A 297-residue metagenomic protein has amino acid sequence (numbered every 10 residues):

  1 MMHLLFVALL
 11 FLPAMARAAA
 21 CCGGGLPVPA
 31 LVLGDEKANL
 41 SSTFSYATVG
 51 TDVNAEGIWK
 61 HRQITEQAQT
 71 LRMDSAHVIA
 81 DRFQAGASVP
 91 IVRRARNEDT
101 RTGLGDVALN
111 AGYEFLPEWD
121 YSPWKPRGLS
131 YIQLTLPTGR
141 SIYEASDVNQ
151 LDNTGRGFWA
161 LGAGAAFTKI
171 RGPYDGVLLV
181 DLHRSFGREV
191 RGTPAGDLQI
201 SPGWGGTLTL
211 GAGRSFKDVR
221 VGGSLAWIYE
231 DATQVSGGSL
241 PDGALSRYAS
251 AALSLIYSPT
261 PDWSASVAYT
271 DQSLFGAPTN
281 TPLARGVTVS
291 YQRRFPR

Functional and structural regions predicted by a protein language model:
A18-Q69, P137-S141, Q272, P296: Short glycine/proline- and aromatic-enriched beta-strand/turn motifs that initiate or cap beta-hairpins
P29-K37, R82, P117-G128, G172-D175 (+3 more regions): Short loop/turn motifs that connect adjacent beta-strands in outer-membrane beta-barrel proteins
E36, Q67-L71, T102-V107, P126 (+5 more regions): Residues that define the transmembrane beta-barrel architecture of outer-membrane proteins
S42, M73-H77, A87, L109-F115 (+7 more regions): Residues on the lipid-exposed face of transmembrane beta-strands in outer-membrane beta-barrel proteins
T43-A47, P90-V92, E114, Q133-P137 (+4 more regions): Outer-membrane beta-barrel pore domains and translocons
S45, G50-R62, R191, A195-R297: Outer membrane beta-barrel transmembrane domains
I64-E114: Long, hydrophobic/aromatic-enriched structural stretches that serve as scaffold segments
D99-P202: Outer-membrane pore/translocation modules
